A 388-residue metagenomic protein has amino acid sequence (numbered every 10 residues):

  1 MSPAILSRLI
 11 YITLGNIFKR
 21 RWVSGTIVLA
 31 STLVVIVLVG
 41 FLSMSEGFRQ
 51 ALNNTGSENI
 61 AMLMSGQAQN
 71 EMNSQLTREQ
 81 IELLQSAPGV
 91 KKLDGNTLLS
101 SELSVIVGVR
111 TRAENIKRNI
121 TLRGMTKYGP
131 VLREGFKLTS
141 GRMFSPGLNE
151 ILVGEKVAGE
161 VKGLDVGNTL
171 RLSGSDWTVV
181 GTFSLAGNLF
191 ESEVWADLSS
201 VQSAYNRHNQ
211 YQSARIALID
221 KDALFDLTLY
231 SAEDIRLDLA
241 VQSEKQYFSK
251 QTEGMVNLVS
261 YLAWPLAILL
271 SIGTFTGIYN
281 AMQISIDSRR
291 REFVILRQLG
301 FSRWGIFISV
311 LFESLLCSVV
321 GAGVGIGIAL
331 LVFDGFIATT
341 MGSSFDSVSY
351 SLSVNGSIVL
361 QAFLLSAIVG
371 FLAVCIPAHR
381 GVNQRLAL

Functional and structural regions predicted by a protein language model:
M1-V37, L388: N-terminal Sec/SRP start-transfer signal
R21-F48, V256-V294, L315-V324, I368-L372: Hydrophobic alpha-helical transmembrane segments of multi-pass inner-membrane transport and secretion
T32, I36-T121, S140-R142, G147 (+2 more regions): Hydrophobic, regular-secondary-structure patches
M44, F48-A51, D220-T276, S285-D287 (+3 more regions): Peri-transmembrane interface segments
A61-M64, A158, T182-L185, H208-E233 (+1 more regions): A short beta-strand structural signal in non-transmembrane regions
L99-V105, I116-Y128, E134-S200, R207: Hydrophobic secondary-structure segments that place a key small or acidic residue at a functional site
Q283-I337, Q361-L365, V369, P377: Transmembrane alpha-helical interface segments in multi-pass membrane proteins
G342-I376: Conserved transmembrane alpha-helices of multi-pass membrane proteins, especially helix-helix packing segments enriched
